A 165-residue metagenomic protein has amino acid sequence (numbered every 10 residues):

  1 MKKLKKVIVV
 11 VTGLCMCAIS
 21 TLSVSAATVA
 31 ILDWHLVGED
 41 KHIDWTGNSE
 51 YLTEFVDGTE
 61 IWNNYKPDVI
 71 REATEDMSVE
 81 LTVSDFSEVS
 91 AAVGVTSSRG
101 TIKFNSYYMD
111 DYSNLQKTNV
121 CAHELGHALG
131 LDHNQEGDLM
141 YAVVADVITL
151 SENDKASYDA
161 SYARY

Functional and structural regions predicted by a protein language model:
M1-A26: Sec-dependent N-terminal signal peptides of Gram-positive bacterial secreted proteins and lipoproteins
L22-Y165: Zinc-dependent metalloendopeptidases
